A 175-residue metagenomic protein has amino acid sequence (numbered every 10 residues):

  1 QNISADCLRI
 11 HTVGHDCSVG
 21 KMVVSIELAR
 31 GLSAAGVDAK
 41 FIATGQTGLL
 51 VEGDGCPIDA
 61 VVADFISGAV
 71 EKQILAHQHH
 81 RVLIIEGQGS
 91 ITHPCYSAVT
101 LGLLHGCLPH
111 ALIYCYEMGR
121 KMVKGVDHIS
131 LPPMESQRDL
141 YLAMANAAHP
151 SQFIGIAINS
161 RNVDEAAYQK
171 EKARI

Functional and structural regions predicted by a protein language model:
Q1-V19, V23-I175: Flexible phosphate-sensing "switch/lid" loops adjacent to ATP/NTP-binding sites across phosphate-transfer
